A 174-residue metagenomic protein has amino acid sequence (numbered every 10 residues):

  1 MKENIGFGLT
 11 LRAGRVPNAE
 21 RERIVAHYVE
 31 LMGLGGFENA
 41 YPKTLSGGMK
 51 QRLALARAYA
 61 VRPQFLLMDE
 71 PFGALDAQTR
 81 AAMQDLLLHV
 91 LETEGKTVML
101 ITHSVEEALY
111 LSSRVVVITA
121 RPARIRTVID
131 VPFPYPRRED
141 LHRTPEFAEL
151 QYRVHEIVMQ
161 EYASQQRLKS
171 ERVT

Functional and structural regions predicted by a protein language model:
K2-T10, E22, D130: Short helical segment in ABC ATPase nucleotide-binding domains corresponding to the A-loop/adjacent helical element
A13, P17-F37, H89: Conserved ABC ATPase "signature" region
Y41-L45, M49: Conserved ABC ATPase signature
L55: Hydrophobic anchor residue at the start of the ABC signature
A60-Q64: A short, proline-enriched helix->beta-strand linker immediately N-terminal to the Walker B motif in ABC-type P-loop
L66-D69: Catalytic Walker B motif of ABC-type/P-loop ATPase nucleotide-binding domains
R80-E94: Helical segment within the ABC ATPase nucleotide-binding domain
